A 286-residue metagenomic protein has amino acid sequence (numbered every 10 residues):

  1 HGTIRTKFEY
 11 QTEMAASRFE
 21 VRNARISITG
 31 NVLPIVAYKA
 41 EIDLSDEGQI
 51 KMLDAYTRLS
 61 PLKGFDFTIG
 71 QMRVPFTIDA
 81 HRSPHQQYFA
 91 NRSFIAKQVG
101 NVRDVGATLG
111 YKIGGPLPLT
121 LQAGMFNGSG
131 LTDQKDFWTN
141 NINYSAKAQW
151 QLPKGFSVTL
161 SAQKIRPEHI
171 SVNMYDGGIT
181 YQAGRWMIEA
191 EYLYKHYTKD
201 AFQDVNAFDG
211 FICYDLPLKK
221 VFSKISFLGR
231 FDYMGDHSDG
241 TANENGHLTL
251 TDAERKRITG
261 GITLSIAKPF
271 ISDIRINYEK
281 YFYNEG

Functional and structural regions predicted by a protein language model:
H1-G130, N140-Y144, A148-S157, F211-D215 (+3 more regions): Outer membrane beta-barrel
T12-A15, L33, Y56-S60, Q71 (+2 more regions): Outer-membrane beta-barrel pore domains
A96, K135, T249: Charge-dense, low-complexity intrinsically disordered segments
Q98, F137, A201: Glycine- and other small-residue-rich loops at beta-strand/loop junctions that grip anionic moieties
Q122, T132-F137, T159-S161, S171: A short secondary-structure junction signal
K135-N141, V205: Interfacial loop-to-helix transition and helix-capping segments at the boundaries of transmembrane helices
